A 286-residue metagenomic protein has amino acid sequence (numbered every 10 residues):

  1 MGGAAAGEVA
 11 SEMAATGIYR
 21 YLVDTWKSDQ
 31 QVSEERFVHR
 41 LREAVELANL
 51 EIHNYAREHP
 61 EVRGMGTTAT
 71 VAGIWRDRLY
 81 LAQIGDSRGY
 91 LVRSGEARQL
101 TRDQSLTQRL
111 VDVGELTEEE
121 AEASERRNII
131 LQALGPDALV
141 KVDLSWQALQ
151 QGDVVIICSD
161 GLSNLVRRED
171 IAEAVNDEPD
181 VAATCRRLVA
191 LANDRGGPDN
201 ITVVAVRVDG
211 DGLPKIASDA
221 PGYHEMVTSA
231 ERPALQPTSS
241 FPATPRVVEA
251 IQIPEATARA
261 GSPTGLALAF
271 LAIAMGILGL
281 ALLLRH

Functional and structural regions predicted by a protein language model:
M1-H286: PP2C/PPM-type serine/threonine phosphatase catalytic domain
